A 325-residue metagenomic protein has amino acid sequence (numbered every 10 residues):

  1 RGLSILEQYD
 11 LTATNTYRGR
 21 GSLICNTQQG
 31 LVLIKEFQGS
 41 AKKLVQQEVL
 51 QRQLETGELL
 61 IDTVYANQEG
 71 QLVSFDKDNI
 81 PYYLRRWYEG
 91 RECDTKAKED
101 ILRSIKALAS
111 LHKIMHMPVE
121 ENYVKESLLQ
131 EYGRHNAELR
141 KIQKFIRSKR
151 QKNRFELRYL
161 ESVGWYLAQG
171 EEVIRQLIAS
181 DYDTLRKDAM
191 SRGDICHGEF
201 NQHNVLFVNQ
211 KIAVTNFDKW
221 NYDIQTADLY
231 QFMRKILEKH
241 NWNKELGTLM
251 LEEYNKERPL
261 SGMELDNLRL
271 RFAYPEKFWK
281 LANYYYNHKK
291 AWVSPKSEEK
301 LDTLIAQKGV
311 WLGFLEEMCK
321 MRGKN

Functional and structural regions predicted by a protein language model:
G2-Q28, N67: ATP-binding glycine-rich phosphate-binding loop
I24, V64, R175-A227: Active-site acidic catalytic loop and adjacent metal/ATP-binding pocket of ATP-dependent phosphoryl transfer enzymes
G30-E121: ATP-binding pocket architecture of kinase catalytic cores
F37, N122-I195, E299: ATP-dependent phospho-/nucleotidyl transfer catalytic cores
I80-T95, M117, K141-K149, F232 (+1 more regions): A glycine-centered beta->alpha junction motif in the catalytic cores of kinase/phosphotransferase enzymes
T226-P259, F272-A291: Active-site activation/catalytic loop segments of kinase-like enzymes and analogous catalytic loops in related
W279-N325: ATP/Mg2+ or Mg2+-diphosphate-binding catalytic cores that bind nucleotide phosphates or diphosphates via glycine-rich
